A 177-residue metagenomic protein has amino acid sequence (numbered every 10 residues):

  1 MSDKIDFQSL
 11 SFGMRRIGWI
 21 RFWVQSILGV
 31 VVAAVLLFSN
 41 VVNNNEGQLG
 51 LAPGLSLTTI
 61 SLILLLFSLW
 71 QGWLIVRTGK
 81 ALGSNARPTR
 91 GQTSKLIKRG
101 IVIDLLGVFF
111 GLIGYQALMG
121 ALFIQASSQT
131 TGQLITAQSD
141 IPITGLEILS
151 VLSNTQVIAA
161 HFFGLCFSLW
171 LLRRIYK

Functional and structural regions predicted by a protein language model:
M1-V41, E46-L51: Cytosolic-side membrane-entry/anchor segment at the start of a transmembrane helix
F7, V76-G83, M119-L122, C166-K177: Cytosolic juxtamembrane helix at the C-terminal end of the final transmembrane segment
M14-R21, T93-F109: Loop-to-transmembrane boundary segments
V31-A33, L106-Q129: Alpha-helical transmembrane segments and their membrane-interface junctions in multi-pass membrane proteins
G47, L51-V76: Hydrophobic alpha-helical membrane-embedded segments
L69-R90: Membrane-helix interface/capping segments
Q125-L152: Short, membrane-exposed interhelical loops at transmembrane-helix boundaries
T144-K177: A hydrophobic membrane-anchoring alpha-helix module
